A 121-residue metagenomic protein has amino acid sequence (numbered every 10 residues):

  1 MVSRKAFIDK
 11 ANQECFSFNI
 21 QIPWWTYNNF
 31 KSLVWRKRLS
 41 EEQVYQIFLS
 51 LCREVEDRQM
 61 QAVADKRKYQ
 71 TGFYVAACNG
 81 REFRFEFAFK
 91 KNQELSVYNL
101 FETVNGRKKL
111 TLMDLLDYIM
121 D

Functional and structural regions predicted by a protein language model:
M1-D121: Ribonuclease/tRNase effector modules and their secretory precursors
